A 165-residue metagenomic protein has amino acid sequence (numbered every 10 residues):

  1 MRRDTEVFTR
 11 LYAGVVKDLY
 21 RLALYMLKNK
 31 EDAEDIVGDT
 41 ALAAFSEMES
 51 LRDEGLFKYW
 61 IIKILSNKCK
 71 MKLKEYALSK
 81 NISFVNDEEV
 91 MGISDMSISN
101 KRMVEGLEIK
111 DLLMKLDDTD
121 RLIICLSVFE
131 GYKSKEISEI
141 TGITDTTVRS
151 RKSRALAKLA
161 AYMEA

Functional and structural regions predicted by a protein language model:
M1-R21, Y25: A short, charge-rich alpha-helical start-of-domain segment used by transcription regulators
L11, V15, L19, T40 (+3 more regions): Residue-level preference for hydrophobic side chains embedded in well-ordered alpha helices
V16, Y20, A41, D117 (+2 more regions): C-terminal flanking helix
R21, D35-L42, S46, G55-N67: Structural recognition of an alpha-helix C-terminal capping motif at a helix-to-coil junction
E49-R52, K63-F84: Arg/Lys-rich amphipathic alpha helix in sigma70-family domain 2
M71, S79-G106, K133: Internal acidic/polar
I123-S127: A short pre-motif secondary-structure segment
F129, K135, E139-A165: DNA-recognition helix of helix-turn-helix
